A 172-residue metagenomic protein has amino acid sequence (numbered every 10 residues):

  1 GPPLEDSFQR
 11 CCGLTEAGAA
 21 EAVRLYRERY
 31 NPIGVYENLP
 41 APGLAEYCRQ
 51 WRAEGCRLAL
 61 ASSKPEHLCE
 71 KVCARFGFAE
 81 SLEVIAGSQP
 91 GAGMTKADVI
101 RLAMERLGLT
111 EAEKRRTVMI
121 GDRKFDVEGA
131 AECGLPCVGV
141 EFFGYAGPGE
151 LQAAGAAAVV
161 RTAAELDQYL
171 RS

Functional and structural regions predicted by a protein language model:
G1-A45, R52-E54, H67: N-terminal helical cap/lid subdomain that shapes the substrate entry/recognition surface in HAD-like hydrolases
Y36, A79-E83, T110, A157: Conserved H-loop
L44-C73, A86-S88: Substrate-recognition element of Asp-dependent hydrolases with the DxDx(T/V) motif
A45-R52, M104, V127-E132: Surface-exposed amphipathic alpha-helices with a cationic face
A79-M94, R116: A short, structured active-site edge motif that brings together acidic residues
K96-V127: Conserved Lys-Pro-Asp/Glu-containing loop-to-beta segment of HAD-superfamily phosphomonoesterases, centered on
M119-V160: Acidic, Mg2+-coordinating phosphoryl-transfer loop and its flanking beta/alpha structural elements, shared across
